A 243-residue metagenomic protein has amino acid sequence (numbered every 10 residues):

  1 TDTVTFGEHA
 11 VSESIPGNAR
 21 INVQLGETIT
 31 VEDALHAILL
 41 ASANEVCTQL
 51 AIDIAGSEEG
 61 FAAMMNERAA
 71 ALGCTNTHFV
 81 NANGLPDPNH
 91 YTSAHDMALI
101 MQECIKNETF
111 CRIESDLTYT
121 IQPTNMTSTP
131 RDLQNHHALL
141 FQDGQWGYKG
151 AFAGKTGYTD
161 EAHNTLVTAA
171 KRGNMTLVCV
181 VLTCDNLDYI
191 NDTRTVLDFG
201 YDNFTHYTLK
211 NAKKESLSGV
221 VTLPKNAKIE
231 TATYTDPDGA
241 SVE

Functional and structural regions predicted by a protein language model:
T1-H95, L99-E108: Active-site-adjacent loops and short helices of periplasmic peptidoglycan-processing enzymes
C74-T75, P88-Y91, H95-E243: Domain-terminus/edge residues, biased toward the C-terminal soluble/receptor-binding domains of extracytoplasmic
